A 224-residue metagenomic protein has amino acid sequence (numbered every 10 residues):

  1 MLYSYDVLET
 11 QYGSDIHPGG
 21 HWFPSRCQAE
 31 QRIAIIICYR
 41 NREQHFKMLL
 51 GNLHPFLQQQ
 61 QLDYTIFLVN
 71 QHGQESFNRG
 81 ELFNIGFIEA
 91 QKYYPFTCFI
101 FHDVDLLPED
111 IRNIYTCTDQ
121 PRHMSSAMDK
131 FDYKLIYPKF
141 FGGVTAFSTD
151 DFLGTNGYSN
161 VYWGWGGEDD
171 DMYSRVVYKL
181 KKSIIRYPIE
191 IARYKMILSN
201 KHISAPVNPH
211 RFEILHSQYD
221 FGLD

Functional and structural regions predicted by a protein language model:
M1-P55, Q59: N-proximal low-complexity "stem/linker" segments adjacent to membrane-targeting elements
M1-T10, V161-G164, D170-D224: C-terminal catalytic/acceptor-binding lobe
Q31-A34, T65, D171: Cell-envelope/extracellular polymer assembly enzymes that use nucleotide-activated donors
R42-L49, R79-L82, S148-D151, W165-M172: Alpha-helical interaction elements in eukaryotic regulators
E43, K47-G51, Q58-T97, N113 (+2 more regions): Active-site-proximal specificity loops/subdomain of glycosyltransferases
G73, L106-I114, M124-Y137, E190: Short beta-strand-to-loop element that shapes/binds the nucleotide-sugar donor at the catalytic cleft/hinge
Y93-E109: Short beta-strand-to-loop acidic/aromatic patch adjacent to the donor-nucleotide binding site
D129-F147, G154, G164: A recurrent flexible, glycine/aromatic-enriched loop bordering the glycosyltransferase active site that acts as
